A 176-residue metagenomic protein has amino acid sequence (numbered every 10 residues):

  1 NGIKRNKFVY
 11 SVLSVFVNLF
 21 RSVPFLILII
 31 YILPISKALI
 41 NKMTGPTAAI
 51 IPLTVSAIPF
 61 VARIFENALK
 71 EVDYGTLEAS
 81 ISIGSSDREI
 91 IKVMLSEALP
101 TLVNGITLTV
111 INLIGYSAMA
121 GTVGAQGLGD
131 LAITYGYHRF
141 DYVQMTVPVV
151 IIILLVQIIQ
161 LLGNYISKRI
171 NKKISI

Functional and structural regions predicted by a protein language model:
N1, T146-I176: C-terminal transmembrane helix and the adjacent membrane-cytosol boundary/short C-terminal tail of inner/organellar
N1-Y31, L53, I64-N67, E71: Cytoplasmic-entry segments and transmembrane alpha-helices of multi-pass inner-membrane transporters
R21, F25-F60, Q144, P148: Loop-to-helix entry region at the N-terminal start of transmembrane alpha-helices in multi-pass membrane transporters
V23-I30, I114, V123, V149-I153 (+1 more regions): Residue-level signal for the membrane-embedded core of alpha-helical transmembrane segments, especially mid-helix
T47-I51, V55-L77, I106-T107, I114-A118 (+1 more regions): Membrane-embedded alpha-helices of multi-pass transport/permease systems
L69-A98, H138: Short helix-to-coil transition segments within interhelical loops that connect adjacent transmembrane helices
D87-S117: Transmembrane alpha-helices
V123-T134: Short hydrophobic, aromatic-rich alpha-helical segments embedded in or entering the lipid bilayer of multi-pass
